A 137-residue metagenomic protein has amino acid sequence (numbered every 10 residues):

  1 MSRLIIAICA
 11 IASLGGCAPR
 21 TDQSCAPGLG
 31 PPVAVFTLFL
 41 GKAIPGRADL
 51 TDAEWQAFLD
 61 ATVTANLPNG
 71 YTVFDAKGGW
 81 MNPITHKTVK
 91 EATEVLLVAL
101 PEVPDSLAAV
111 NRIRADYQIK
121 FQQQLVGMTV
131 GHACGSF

Functional and structural regions predicted by a protein language model:
M1-I5: Bacterial N-terminal signal peptides that target proteins for export
A7-I11: Hydrophobic helical h-region of N-terminal Sec-dependent signal peptides in bacterial secretory/periplasmic proteins
S13-G16: C-terminal motif of bacterial Sec signal peptides marking the signal peptidase cleavage site
A18-R20: Bacterial signal peptide processing site
Q23-G28, N82-H86: Short beta-strand/turn micro-motifs at beta-sheet edges
P32-D52: Terminal, regulation- and interaction-focused segments at domain boundaries
E54-T93, L97-D105: Mature extracytoplasmic domains of secretory-pathway proteins
T85-F137: Helix-rich interaction surfaces within compact, conserved domain-sized segments that mediate assembly or partner
